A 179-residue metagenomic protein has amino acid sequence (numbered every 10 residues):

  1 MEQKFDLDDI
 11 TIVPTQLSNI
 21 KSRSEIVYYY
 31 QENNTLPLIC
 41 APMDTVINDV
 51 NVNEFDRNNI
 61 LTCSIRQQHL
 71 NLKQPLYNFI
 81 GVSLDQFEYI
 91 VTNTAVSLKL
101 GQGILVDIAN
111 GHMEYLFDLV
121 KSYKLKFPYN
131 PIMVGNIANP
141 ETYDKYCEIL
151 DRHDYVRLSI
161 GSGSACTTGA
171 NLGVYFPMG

Functional and structural regions predicted by a protein language model:
M1-G179: Active-site entrance/lid segments in N-terminal catalytic domains of soluble metabolic enzymes
